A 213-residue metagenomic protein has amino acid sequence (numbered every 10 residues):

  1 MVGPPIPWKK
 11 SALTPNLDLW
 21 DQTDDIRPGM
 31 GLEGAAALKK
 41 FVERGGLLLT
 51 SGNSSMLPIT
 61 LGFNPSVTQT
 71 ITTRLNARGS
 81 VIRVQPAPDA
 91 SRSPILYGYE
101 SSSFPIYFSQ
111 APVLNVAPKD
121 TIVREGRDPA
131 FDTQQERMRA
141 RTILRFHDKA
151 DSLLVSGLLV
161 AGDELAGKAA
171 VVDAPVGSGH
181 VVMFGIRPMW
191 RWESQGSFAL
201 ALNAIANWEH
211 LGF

Functional and structural regions predicted by a protein language model:
M1-L57, S178, F184, A204: Short alpha-beta junction capping motif
D25-G29, I82-R83, R191-E193: Short, contiguous acidic/charged loop-to-helix segments that flank catalytic cores in large enzymes
G29-G34, N76, E164-A166: Short, glycine/acidic-rich beta->alpha junctions
A36-L38, T70-T72, V81-R83, L159-A161 (+1 more regions): Generic recognition of flexible, low-complexity loop/linker segments
V42, G46, G62-P65, Y99 (+3 more regions): Alpha-helix capping/termination and helix-coil
N53-S54, T60-N64, T70-I71, I186-R187 (+1 more regions): Composition- and surface-driven signal marking solvent-exposed, interaction-prone regions in large proteins
S55-S156: An acidic, glycine-rich "communication" segment
E100, D148-F213: Extracellular ligand-binding/catalytic regions of CAZymes and related secreted enzymes and adhesion modules
